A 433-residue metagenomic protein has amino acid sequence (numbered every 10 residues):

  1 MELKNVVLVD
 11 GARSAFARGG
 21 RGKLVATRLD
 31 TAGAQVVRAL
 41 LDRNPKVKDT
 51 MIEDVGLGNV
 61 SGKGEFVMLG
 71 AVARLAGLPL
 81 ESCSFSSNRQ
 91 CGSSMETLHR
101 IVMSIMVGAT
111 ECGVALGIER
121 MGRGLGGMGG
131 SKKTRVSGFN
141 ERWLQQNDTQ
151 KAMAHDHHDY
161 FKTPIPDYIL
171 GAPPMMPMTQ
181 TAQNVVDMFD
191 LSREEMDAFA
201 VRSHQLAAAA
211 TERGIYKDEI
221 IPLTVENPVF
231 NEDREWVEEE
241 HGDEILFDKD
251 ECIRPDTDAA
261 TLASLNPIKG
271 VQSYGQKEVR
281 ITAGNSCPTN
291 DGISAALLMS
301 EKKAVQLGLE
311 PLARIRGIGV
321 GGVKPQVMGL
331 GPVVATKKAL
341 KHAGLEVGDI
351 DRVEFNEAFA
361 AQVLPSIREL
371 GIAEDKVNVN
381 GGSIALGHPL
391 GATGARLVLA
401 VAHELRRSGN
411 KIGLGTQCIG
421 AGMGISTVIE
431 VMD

Functional and structural regions predicted by a protein language model:
M1-L29, A154, Y160, P166-Y168 (+6 more regions): Condensing-enzyme catalytic core mediating Claisen C-C bond formation in acyl metabolism
A12-R13, A26-Q35, K46, E195-E301 (+2 more regions): N-terminal extracellular/periplasmic Venus flytrap/periplasmic-binding protein-like
L24-L144, I220-H241, I245-F247, Q326-V327 (+1 more regions): Conserved beta-ketoacyl condensing-enzyme motif
L29-P45, M68-V72, T97, M178-V185 (+5 more regions): Short, well-ordered amphipathic alpha-helical segments that serve as non-catalytic structural scaffolds within diverse
N59-G113, R123, H157-F161, P173-M178 (+4 more regions): Conserved catalytic cysteine-centered active-site region of acyl-thioester-dependent Claisen-condensing enzymes
R89-E119, G127, V186-Y216, A295-K302 (+3 more regions): Active-site-proximal alpha-helical scaffold in enzymes
C112-N184: Flexible glycine-/small-residue-enriched beta->alpha junction loops that bind anionic phosphate/pyrophosphate groups
Q180-Q183, E219-I221, E226, R316-A385: Active-site pocket-lining segment
